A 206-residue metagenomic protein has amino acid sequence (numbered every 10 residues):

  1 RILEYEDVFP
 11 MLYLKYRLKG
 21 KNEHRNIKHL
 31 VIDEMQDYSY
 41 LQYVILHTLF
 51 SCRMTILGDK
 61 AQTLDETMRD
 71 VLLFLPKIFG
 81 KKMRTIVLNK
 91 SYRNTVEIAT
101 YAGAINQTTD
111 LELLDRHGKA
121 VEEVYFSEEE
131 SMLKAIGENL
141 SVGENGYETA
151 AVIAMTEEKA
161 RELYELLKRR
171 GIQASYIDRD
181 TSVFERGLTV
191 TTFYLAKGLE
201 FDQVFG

Functional and structural regions predicted by a protein language model:
R1-V8, N139-L140: Coupling/switch/interface segments within P-loop NTPase motor domains and analogous charged loops in nucleic-acid
Y5-G20: Short, hydrophobic/amphipathic alpha-helical patches that form generic packing surfaces within helical domains
Y16-H29, Q36-G206: Conserved helicase motor core of SF1/SF2 NTP-dependent helicases
